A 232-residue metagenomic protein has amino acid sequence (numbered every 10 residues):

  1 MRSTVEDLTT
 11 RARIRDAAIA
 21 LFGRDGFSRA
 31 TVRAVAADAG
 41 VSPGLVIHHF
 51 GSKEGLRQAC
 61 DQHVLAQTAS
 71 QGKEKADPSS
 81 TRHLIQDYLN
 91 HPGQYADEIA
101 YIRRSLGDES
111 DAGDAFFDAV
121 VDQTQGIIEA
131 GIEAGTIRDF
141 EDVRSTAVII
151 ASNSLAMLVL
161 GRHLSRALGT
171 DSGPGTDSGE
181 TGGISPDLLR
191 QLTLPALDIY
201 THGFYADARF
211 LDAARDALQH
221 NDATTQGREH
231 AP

Functional and structural regions predicted by a protein language model:
M1-T4: Short, intrinsically disordered or compositionally biased N-terminal tails of bacterial proteins
T10-R13, A17-G55, A59: Helix-turn-helix
A59, A66-I102, V143, A147: Hydrophobic alpha-helical connector segments
T68-G72, S110-T136, S145: Amphipathic alpha-helical packing segments from all-alpha helical-bundle domains
S80, Q86, N90-V121, Q125 (+1 more regions): Amphipathic alpha-helical segments used for helix-helix packing
I102-L106, I150, S154, Y200: Short alpha-helical scaffolding segments that buttress acidic/His motifs in well-ordered protein cores
D122, A130-A134, V159-P232: C-terminal peripheral helix-coil segments that are non-catalytic and often amphipathic
G135, F140-L168: Active-site/pore-lining binding-face segments in mid-to-C-terminal subdomains
